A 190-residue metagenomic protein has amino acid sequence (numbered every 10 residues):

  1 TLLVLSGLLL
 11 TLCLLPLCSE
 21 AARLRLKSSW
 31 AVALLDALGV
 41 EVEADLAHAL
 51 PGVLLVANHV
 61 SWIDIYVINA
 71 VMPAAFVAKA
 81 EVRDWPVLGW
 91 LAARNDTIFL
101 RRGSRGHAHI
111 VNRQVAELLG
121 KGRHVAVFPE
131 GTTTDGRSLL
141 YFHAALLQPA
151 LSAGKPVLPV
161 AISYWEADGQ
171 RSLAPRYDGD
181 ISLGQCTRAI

Functional and structural regions predicted by a protein language model:
T1-E43, W90-N95: A transmembrane-helix-recognition feature enriched in membrane-embedded lipid enzymes and envelope glyco-/phospholipid
K27-A80, A92, D135: Conserved H-X4-D acyltransferase segment
A37-D45, I65, V77, R83 (+3 more regions): Soluble, non-transmembrane catalytic domains of enzymes that act on hydrophobic metabolites at membranes
G52-L54, T97, H124-F128, P156: Residue-level preference for the first positions of well-ordered beta-strands
W62-R123, R137: Membrane-embedded segments
K79, L100, F128, V160-S163: Generic beta-sheet signal
V87-G89, R137-I190: A cross-family acyltransferase "interaction/gating" segment
A108, V115-A116, R123-L147, L151: Soluble extracytoplasmic domains of inner/organellar membrane proteins
